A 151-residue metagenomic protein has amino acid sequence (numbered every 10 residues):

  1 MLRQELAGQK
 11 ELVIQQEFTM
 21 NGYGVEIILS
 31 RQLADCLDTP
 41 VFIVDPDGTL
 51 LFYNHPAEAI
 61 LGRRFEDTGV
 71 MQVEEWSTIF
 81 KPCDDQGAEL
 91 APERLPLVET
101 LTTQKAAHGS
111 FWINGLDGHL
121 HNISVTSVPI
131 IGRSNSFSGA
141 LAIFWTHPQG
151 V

Functional and structural regions predicted by a protein language model:
L2-E5, E17, S136-H147: PAS-family sensory domains
M20-P46: Sensory modules in modular signal-transduction proteins
L50-L51: Conserved hydrophobic beta-strand signature of PAS-family and PAS-like sensory domains
N54-E58: N-terminal capping loop/helix in small sensory signaling domains highlighted by a polar->aromatic N-x2-3-F motif
L61-R63, G69-V70: Glycine-centered C-terminal helix-capping/turn motifs at helix ends
T68-G115: Terminal output helix/cap of sensory domains in signal transduction proteins
P92, L120-N122, G139: Beta-strand residues that line the small-molecule/cofactor-binding core of sensory signal-transduction domains
G115-D117, T126-S134, I143-P148: PAS-family sensory domains and close relatives that share small-molecule sensor folds
